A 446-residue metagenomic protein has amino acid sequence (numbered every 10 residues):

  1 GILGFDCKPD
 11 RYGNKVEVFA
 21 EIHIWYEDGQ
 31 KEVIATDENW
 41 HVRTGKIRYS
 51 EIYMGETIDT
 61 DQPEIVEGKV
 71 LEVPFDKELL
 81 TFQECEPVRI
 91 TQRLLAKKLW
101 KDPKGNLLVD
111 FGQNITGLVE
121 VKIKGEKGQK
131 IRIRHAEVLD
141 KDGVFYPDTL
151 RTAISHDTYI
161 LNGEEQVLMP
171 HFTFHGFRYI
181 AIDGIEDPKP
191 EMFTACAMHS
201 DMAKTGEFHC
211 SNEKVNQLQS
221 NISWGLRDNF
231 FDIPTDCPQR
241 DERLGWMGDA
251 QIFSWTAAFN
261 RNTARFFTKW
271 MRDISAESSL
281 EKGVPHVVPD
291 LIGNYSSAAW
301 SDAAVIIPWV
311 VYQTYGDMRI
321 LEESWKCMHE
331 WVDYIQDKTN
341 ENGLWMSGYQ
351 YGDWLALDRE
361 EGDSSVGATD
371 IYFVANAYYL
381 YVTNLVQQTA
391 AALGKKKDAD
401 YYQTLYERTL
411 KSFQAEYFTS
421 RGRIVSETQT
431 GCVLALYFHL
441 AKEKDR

Functional and structural regions predicted by a protein language model:
G1-R240, G248-D249, R265-T268, I274 (+4 more regions): Extracellular/oxidizing-compartment recognition motifs
D37, R43-T44, K189-N221, R227-D228 (+5 more regions): Active-site acid/base region of carbohydrate-active enzymes
I180, S254-W255, W309: Short, hydrophobic alpha-helix immediately C-terminal to the catalytic nucleophile
W270, I307-P308: Hydrophobic alpha-helical segments typical of transmembrane helices and their membrane-interface/capping positions
P308, L380-T383, Q387: Non-transmembrane amphipathic alpha-helical segments
